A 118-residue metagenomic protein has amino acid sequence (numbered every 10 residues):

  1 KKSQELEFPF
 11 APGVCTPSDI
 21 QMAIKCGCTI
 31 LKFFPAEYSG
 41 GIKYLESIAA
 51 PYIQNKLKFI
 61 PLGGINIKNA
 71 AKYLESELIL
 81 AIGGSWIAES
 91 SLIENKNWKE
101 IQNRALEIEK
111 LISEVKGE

Functional and structural regions predicted by a protein language model:
K1, S18-G27, A49-A50, I65-L80: Catalytic cores of alpha/beta
K1-T16: Glycine/small-residue-rich loop that forms an oxyanion/phosphate-binding "nest" at active or ligand-binding sites
Q4-E5, S91-E118: C-terminal helical cap(s) of enzyme catalytic domains, especially alpha/beta-barrels
F10-G13, L31-F33, K58-G63, L80-G84: Hydrophobic faces of well-ordered beta-strands that scaffold small-molecule active sites in alpha/beta enzyme cores
P12-S18, Y38, I60-K68: Glycine-rich beta-to-alpha transition loops that act as phosphate-gripper elements at the mouths of alpha/beta enzyme
K32-G41, L78-K99: Glycine-rich phosphate-binding active-site loops on the catalytic face of alpha/beta enzymes
Y52-K56, V115-G117: Short helix-capping segments at alpha-helix termini
